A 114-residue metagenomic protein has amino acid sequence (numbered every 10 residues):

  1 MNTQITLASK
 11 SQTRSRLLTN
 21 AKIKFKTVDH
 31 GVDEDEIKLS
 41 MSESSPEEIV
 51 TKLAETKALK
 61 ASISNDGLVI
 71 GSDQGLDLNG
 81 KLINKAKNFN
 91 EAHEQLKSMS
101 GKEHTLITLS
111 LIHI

Functional and structural regions predicted by a protein language model:
N2-T6, T19, E43-I112: Anionic-ligand binding patches
Q4-D29: N-terminal G-site helix/loop of the GST-like fold
F25-L39: Short glycine-rich, Thr/Ser-proximal phosphate-binding strand/loop in the N-terminal lobe of ATP-dependent enzymes
T27-D29, G71, I114: Structural signal for conserved beta-strand scaffold positions within catalytic alpha/beta enzyme cores
